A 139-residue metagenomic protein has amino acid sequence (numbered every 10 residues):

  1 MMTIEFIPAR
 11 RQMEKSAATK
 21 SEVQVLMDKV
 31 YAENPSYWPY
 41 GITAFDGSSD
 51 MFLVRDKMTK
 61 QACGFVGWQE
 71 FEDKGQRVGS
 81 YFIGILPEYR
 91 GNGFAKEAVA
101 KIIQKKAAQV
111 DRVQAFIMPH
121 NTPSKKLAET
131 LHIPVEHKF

Functional and structural regions predicted by a protein language model:
M1-S21, V25, P134: Conserved N-terminal entry element of GNAT/NAT acetyltransferase domains
Q12, D28-V78, F82-L86: Acetyl-CoA-dependent GNAT
V78, K106-M118: Conserved GNAT acetyl-CoA-binding A-motif
F82-G91, I117-H120: A short, internal acetyl-CoA/4′-phosphopantetheine-binding micro-motif in the GNAT/acyltransferase core
Y89, G93-I102: Conserved acetyl-CoA pyrophosphate-binding loop and the N-cap/start of the following alpha-helix in GNAT-like
K96, P119-H137: Conserved active-site alpha-helix within GNAT-family acetyltransferase domains
I102, K106, L131: Conserved alpha-helical elements of the SDR catalytic core
